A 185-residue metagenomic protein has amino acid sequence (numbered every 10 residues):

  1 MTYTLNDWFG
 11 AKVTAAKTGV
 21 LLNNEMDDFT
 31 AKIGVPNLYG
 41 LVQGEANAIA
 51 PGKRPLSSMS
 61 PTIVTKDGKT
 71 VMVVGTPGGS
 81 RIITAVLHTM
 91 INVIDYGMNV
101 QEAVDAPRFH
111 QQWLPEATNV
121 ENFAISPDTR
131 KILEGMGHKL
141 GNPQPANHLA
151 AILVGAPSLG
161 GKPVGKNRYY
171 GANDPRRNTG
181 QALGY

Functional and structural regions predicted by a protein language model:
M1-Q144: Proteins synthesized as precursors that undergo proteolytic processing into mature forms
I94, P127-Y185: In a subset of proteins, long, contiguous C-terminal domains/tails are tracked
